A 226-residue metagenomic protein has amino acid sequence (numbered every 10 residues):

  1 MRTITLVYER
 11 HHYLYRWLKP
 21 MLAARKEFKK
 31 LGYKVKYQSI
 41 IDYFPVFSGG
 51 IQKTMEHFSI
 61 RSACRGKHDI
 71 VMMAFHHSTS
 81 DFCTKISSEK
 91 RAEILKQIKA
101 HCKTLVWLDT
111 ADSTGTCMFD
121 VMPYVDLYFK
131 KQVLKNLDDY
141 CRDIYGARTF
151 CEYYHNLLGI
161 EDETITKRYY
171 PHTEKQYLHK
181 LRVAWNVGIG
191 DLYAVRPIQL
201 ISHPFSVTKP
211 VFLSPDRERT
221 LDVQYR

Functional and structural regions predicted by a protein language model:
R2-F58, C64-Q97, H101-R226: Nucleotide-sugar donor-binding catalytic core of glycosyltransferases
